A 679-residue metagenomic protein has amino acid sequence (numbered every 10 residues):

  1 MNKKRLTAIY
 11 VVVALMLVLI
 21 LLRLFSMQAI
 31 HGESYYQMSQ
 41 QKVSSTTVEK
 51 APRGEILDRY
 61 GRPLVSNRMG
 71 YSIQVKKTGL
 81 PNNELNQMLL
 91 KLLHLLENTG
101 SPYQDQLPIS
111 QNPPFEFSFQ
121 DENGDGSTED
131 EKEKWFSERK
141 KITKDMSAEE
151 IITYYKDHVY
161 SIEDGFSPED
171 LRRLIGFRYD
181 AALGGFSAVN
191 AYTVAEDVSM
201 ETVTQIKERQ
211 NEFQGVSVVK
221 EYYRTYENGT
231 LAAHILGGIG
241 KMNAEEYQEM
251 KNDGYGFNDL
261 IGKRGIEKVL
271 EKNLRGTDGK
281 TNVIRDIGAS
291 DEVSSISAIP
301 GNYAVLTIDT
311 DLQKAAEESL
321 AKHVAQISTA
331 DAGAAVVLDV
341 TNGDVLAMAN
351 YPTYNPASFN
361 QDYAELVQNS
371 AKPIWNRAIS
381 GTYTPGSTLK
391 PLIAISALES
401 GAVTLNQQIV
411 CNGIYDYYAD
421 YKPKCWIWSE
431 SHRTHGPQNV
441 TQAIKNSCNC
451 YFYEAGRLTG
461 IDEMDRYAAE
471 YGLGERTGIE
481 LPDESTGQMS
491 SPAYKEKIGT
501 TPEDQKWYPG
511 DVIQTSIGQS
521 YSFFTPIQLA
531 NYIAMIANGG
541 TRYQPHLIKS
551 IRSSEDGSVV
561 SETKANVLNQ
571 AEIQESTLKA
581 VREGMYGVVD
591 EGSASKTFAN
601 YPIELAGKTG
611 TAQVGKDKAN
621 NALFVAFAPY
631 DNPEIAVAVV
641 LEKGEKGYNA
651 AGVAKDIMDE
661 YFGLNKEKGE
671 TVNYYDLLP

Functional and structural regions predicted by a protein language model:
M1-K272, D278-E292, I296, Q326 (+2 more regions): Membrane-proximal periplasmic segments of bacterial cell-envelope enzymes, especially penicillin-binding proteins
V65, Y71, V283-S295, I308 (+4 more regions): Beta-lactam-recognizing serine transpeptidase/beta-lactamase-like catalytic domain environment
L80, E84, I573, E642-A650: Short alpha-helix boundary/capping segments
N83-H94, E196, T204, E208 (+19 more regions): Solvent-exposed, polar/charged alpha-helical surfaces in well-ordered, non-transmembrane soluble domains, broadly
D291-T341: A conserved hydrophobic secondary-structure block that centers on an alpha-helix together with its immediately flanking
K322-Q326, Y351-Y354, G587, G663: Conserved helix-loop functional segments at active or binding sites
E642-L664: Amphipathic oligomerization regions
G663-V672: Flexible helix-coil linker/hinge segments at domain or subdomain boundaries
